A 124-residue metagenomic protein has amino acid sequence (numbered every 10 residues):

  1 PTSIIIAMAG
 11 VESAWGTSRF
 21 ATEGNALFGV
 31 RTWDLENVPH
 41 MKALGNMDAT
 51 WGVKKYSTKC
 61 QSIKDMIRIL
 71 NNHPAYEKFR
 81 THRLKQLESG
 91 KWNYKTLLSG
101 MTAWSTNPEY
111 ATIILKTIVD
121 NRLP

Functional and structural regions predicted by a protein language model:
P1-I6, V11-P124: Catalytic cores of secreted/periplasmic lytic hydrolases that degrade extracellular macromolecules
